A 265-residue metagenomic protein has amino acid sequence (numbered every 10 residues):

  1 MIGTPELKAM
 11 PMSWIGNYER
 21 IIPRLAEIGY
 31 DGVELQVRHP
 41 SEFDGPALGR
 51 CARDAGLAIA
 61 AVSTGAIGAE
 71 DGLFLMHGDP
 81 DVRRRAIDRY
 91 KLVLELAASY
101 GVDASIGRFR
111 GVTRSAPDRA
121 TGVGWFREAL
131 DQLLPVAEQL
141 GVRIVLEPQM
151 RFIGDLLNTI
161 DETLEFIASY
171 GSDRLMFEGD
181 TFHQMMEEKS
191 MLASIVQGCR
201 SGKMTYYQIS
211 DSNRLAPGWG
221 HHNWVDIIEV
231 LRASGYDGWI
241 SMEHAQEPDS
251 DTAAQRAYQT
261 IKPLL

Functional and structural regions predicted by a protein language model:
M1-A98, D131, S172, Y258-L265: N-terminal pre-domain/capping segments
M1-G29, R53, D131, L157-G179 (+1 more regions): Histidine-acidic metal/acid-base catalytic patches
T4, V37-H39, G65-A66, R108-T113 (+4 more regions): Active-site-proximal loop/turn and secondary-structure-junction residues that shape catalytic pockets, frequently
G16, M76-M176, M186: Active-site acidic/histidine proton-transfer and metal-coordination neighborhood in alpha/beta enzyme cores
E34, A61-S63, S105-I106, V145 (+2 more regions): Conserved beta-strand positions in the central sheet of alpha/beta enzyme cores
D44-G45, D71-G72, A116-P117, L156 (+2 more regions): Short Asp/Glu-rich motifs
G68-A69, D103-R110, Y206-Q208: Short, basic/glycine-rich phosphate-binding loops at helix/coil junctions that contact nucleotide phosphates
